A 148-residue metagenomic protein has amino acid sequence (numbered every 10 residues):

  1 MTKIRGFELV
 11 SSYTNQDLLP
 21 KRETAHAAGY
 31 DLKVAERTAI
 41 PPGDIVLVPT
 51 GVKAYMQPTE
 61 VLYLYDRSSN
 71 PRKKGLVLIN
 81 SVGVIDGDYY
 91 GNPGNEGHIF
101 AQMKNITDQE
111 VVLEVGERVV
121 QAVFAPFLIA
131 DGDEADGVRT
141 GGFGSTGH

Functional and structural regions predicted by a protein language model:
M1-H148: DUTPase catalytic domain/fold
